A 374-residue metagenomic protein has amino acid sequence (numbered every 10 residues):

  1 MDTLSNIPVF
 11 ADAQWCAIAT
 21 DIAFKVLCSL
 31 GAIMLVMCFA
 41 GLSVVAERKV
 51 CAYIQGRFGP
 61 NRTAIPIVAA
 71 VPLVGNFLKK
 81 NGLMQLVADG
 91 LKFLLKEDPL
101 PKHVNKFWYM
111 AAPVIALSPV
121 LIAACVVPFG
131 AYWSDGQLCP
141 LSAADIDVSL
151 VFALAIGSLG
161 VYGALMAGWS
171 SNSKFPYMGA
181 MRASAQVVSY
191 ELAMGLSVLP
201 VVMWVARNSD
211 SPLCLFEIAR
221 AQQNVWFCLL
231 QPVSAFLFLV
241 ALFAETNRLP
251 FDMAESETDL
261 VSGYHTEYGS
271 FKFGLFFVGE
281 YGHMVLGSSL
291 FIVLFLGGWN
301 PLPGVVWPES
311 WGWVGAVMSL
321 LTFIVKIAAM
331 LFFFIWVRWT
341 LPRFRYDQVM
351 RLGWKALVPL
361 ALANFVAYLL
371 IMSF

Functional and structural regions predicted by a protein language model:
D2-F374: Selective transmembrane helix interface/packing segments
